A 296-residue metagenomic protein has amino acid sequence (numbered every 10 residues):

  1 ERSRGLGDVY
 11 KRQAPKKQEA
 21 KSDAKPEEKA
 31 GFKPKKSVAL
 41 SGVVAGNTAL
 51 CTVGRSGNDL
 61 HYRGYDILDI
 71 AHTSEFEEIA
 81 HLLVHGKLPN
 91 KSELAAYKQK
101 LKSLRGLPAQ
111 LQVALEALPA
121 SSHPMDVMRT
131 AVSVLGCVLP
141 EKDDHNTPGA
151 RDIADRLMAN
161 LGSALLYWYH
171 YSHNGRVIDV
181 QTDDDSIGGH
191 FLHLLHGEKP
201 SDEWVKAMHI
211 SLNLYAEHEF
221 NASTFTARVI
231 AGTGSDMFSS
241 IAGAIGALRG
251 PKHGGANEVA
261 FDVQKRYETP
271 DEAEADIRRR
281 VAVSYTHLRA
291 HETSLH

Functional and structural regions predicted by a protein language model:
E1-Y10, H287, S294-H296: Single conserved hydrophobic/aromatic residue that forms the stacking wall/gate of nucleotide- or nucleobase-binding
P15-R289, S294: Hydrophobic alpha-helical bundle cores within soluble ligand-binding/oligomerization subdomains
